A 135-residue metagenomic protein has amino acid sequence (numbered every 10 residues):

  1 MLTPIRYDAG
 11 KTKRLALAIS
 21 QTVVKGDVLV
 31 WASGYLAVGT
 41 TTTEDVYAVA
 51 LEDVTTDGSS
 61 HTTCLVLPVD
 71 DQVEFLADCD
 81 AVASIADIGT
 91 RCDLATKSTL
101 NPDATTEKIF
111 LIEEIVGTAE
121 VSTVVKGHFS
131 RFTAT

Functional and structural regions predicted by a protein language model:
M1-T135: Surface-exposed, low-hydrophobicity beta-strand/loop segments enriched in small/polar/acidic residues
